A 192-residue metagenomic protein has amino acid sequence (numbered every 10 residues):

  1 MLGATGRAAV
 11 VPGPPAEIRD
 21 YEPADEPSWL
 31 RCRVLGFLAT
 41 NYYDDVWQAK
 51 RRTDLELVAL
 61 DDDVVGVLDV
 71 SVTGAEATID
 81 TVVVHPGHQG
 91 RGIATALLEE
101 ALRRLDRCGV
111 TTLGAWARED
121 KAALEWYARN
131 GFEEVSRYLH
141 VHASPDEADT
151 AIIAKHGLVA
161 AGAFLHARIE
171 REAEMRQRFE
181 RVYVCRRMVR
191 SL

Functional and structural regions predicted by a protein language model:
P15-W29, V135: A short beta-loop-alpha structural element at the N-terminal edge of CoA-dependent acyl/N-acetyltransferase catalytic
L30-D69: Active-site rim helix/loop that mediates acceptor-substrate recognition in acyltransferases
D63-S71, E76-V83: Conserved beta-strand in the GNAT
V72, H85-R91, E119: Active-site acidic-Proline motif in GNAT/NAT acetyltransferases
V84, G90-R103, A128-R129: Conserved acetyl-CoA-binding loop-helix of GNAT-fold acetyltransferases
L98, K121-A123, H140-D146: Short glycine/proline-centered loop/turn elements that form peptide/ligand docking sites
L105-R118: Conserved GNAT acetyl-CoA-binding A-motif
G114-W116, E133-R187: Conserved catalytic-core motifs of GNAT/GCN5-like acyltransferases
